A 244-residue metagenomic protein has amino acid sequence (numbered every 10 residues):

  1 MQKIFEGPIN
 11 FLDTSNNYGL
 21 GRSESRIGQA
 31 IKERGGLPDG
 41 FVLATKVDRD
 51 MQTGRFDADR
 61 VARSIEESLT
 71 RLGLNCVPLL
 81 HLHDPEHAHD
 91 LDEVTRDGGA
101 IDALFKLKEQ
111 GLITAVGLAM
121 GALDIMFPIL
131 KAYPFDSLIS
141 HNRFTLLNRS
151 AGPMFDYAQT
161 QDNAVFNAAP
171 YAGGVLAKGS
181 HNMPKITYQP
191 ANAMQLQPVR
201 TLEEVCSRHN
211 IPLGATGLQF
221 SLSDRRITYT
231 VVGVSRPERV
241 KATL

Functional and structural regions predicted by a protein language model:
M1, S23, V61, I65 (+3 more regions): Aromatic/hydrophobic pocket-lining residues that form the small-molecule binding cavity in soluble enzyme cores
M1-F41: N-terminal binding-site loop/beta-alpha segment at the start of enzyme catalytic domains that lines or forms
M1-I4, F56-R71, G121-P128: Short, acidic/polar
L12, V77, V116: Glycine-centered flexible beta-alpha turn that most often forms the glycine-rich phosphate-binding loop
S15-S25, D50-A58, A88, F144-S150: Acidic-and-aromatic substrate-binding clefts and catalytic sites of carbohydrate-active enzymes
D39-M51: A short, structured active-site edge motif that brings together acidic residues
L69-L91: Active-site groove signature of glycoside hydrolases
P85-L244: Beta/alpha (TIM)-barrel catalytic core signal, keyed to glycine-rich beta->alpha loops juxtaposed to Asp/Glu that bind
